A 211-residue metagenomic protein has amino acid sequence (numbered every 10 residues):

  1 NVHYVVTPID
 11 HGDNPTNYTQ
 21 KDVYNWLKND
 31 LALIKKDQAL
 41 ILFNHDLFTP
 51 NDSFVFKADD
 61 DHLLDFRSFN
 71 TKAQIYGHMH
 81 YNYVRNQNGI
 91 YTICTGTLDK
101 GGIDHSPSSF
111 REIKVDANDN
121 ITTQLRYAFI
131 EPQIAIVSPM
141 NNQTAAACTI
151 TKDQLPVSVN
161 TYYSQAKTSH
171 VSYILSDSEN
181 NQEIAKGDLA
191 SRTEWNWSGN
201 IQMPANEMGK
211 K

Functional and structural regions predicted by a protein language model:
H3-V5, N14-T92, T151: His/acidic metal-ligating clusters that form di-metal
I9: Serine-dependent acyl-ester chemistry module
Y83, I90-Y163, K167-S172: Binuclear metal-dependent phosphoesterase catalytic core
I134-V137, Q182-K186, S198: Local beta-strand/beta-hairpin segments that build beta-sheet-rich folds
S178-E194: Solvent-exposed serine/threonine-rich low-complexity stretches and specific carbohydrate-binding patches
A190-P204: Aromatic sugar-binding surface patches on proteins that engage polysaccharides or sugar-phosphate polymers
A205-K211: Short glycine/proline/serine/threonine-rich loop/turn segments at secondary-structure transition edges
